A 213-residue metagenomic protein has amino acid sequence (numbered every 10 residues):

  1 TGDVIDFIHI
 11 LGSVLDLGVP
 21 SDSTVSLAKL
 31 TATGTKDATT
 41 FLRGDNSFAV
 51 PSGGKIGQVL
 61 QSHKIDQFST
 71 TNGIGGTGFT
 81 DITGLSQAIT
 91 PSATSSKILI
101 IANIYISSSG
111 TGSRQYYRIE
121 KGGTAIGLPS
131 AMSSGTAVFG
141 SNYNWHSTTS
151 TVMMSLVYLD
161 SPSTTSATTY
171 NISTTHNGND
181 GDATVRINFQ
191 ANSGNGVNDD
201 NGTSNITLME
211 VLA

Functional and structural regions predicted by a protein language model:
G2-S69, A213: Glycine-rich, low-complexity segments
V14, S26, A32, G84 (+3 more regions): Generic preference for well-ordered secondary structure
S23, T35, K55, T80-I82 (+2 more regions): Short, surface-exposed loop/turn motifs at beta-strand boundaries within globular domains
S47, G76, D81: Short, flexible micro-motifs
I56-G57, D81-G84, I126-L128: Local beta-strand/beta-hairpin segments that build beta-sheet-rich folds
T71-G78, A88-K97, I101-A167, N171-A213: Terminal beta-strand-rich extracellular "head" domains that mediate receptor/glycan or other ligand binding
